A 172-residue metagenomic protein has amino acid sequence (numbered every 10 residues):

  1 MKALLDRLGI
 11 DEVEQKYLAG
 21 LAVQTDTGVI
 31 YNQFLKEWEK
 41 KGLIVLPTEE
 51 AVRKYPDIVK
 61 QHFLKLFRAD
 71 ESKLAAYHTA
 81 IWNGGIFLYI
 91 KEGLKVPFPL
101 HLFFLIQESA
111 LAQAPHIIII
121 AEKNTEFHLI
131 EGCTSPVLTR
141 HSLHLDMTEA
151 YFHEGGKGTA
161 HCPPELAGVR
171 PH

Functional and structural regions predicted by a protein language model:
M1-H172: Glycine-rich and polybasic anion-binding loops at the starts of cofactor/ligand-binding domains
